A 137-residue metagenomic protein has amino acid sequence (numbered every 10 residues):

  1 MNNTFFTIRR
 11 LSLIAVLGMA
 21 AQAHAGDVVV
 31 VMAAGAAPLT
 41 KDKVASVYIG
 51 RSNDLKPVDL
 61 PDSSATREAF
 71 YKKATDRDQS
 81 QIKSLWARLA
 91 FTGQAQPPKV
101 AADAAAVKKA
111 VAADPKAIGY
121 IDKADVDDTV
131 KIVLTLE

Functional and structural regions predicted by a protein language model:
N2-S12: Bacterial N-terminal signal peptides that target proteins for export
M19-A25: Sec/Tat signal peptide C-region and signal peptidase I cleavage site
A25-E137: Flexible loop/hinge segments at secondary-structure junctions
